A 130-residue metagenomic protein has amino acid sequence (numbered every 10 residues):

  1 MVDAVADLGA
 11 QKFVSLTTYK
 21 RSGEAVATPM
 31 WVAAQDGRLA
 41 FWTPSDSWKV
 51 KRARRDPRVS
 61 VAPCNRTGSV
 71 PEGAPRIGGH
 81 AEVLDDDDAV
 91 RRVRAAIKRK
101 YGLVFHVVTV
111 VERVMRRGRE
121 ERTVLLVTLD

Functional and structural regions predicted by a protein language model:
M1-A6, A40-V50: Short charge-dense sequence patches
M1-S15, P71: Extreme N-terminal tail/first-helix region
V2-A4, V110-M115: Short, P/G- and charge-enriched loop/turn segments at secondary-structure junctions
Q11-S45, A53, S60-C64, A74-R76: Short beta-strand segments
T18, T128-L129: Short, structured patches in soluble enzyme cores that scaffold and shape functional sites
D36-G37, D86-D87, D130: Short loop segments at secondary-structure junctions
D46-E112, E121-R122, L126: Short, structured beta-strand-loop surface elements
